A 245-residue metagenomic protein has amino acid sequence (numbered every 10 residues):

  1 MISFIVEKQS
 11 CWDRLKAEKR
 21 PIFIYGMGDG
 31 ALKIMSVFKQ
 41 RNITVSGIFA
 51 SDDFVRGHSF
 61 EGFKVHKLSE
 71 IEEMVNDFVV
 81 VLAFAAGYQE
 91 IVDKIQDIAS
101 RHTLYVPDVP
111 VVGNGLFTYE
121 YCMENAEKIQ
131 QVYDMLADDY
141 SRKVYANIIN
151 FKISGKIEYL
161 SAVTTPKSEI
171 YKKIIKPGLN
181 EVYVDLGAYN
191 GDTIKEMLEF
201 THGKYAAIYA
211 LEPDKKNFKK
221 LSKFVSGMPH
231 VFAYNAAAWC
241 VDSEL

Functional and structural regions predicted by a protein language model:
M1-Y25, D29-N42, S51-L245: Phosphate/nucleotide-binding beta-alpha loop and adjacent structural elements of enzyme active sites
